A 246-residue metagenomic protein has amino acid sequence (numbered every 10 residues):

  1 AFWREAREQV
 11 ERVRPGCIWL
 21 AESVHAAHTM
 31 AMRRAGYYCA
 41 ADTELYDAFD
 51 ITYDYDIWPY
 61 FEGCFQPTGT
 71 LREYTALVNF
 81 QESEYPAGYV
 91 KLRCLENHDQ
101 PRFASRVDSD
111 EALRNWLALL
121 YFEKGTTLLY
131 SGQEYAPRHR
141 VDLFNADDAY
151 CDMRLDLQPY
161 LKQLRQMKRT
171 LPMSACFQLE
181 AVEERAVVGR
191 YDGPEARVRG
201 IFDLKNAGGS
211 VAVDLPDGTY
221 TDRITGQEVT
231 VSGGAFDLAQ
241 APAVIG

Functional and structural regions predicted by a protein language model:
A1-A87, K91, L119, A136-P172 (+2 more regions): Active-site-proximal helices and loops of the catalytic beta/alpha 8
W19, H98, L120, G132 (+3 more regions): Conserved, mostly hydrophobic/aromatic
Y85-D108: Active-site clefts of carbohydrate-active enzymes
L120, K124-R138: Substrate-binding cleft of secreted/luminal carbohydrate-active enzymes
S174-A196: Surface beta-strand/loop "capping" patches
A196-K205: Short, well-ordered beta-strand segments enriched in hydrophobic/aromatic residues
D214-G226: Solvent-exposed beta-hairpin/edge-strand motifs
T230-G246: C-terminal beta-strand-rich structural cap/linker in extracellular carbohydrate-active enzymes
